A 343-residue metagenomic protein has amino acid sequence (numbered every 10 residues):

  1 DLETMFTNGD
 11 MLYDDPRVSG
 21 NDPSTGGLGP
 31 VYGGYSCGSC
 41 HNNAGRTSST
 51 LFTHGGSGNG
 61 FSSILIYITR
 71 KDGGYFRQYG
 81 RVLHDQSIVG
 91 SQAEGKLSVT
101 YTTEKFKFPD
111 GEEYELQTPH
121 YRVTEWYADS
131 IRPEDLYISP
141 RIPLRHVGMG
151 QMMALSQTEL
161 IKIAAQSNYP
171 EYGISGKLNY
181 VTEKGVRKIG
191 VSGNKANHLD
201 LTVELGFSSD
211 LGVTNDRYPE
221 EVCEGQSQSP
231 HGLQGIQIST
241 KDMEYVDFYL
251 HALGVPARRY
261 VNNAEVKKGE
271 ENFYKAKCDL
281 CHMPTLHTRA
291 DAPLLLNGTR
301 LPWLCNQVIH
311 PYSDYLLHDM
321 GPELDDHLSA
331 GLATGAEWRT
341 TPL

Functional and structural regions predicted by a protein language model:
D1-T7, P16-K267, E271-L343: Electron-transfer interface patches adjacent to heme c in soluble/periplasmic c-type cytochromes and di-/multiheme
